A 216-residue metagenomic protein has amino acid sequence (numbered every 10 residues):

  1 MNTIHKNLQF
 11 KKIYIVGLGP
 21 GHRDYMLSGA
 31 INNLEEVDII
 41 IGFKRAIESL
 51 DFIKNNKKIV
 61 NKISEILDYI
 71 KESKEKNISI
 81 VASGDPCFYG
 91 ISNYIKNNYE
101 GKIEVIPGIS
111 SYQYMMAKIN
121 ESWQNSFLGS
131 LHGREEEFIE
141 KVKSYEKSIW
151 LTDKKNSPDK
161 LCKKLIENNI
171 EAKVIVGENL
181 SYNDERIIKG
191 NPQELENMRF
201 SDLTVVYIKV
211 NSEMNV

Functional and structural regions predicted by a protein language model:
M1-I106, Q113-Y114, E136, L203-V205: Class I S-adenosyl-L-methionine
N2-I4, K11-I15, I78, Y145-V216: A contiguous loop/helix-start segment that scaffolds small-molecule binding in enzyme catalytic cores
H5-K6, I31, E48-S49, N120 (+3 more regions): Short secondary-structure boundary/capping segments
G42-K44, A82, S130, T152 (+1 more regions): Short beta-strand/turn micro-motifs composed of small residues that flank or help shape donor/cofactor-binding pockets
S49, L131, L180: Positions that flank functional sites
D51, E137-I139, D159, E185: Generic domain-boundary/flexible-linker signal
N56-I63, K102-P107, W123-S130, N169-V176: Short hydrophobic/aromatic-enriched beta-strand-loop microsegments
C87-E146, K189, E196-N197, S201: Class I SAM-dependent methyltransferase SAM-binding "motif I" and its flanking Rossmann-like core
